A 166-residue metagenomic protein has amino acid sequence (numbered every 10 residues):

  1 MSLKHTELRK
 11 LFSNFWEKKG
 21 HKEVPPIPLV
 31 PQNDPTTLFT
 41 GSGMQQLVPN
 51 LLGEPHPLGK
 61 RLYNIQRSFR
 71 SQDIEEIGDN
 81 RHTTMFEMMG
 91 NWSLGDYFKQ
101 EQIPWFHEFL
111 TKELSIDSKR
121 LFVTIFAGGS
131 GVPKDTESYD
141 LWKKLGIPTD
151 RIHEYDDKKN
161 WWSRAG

Functional and structural regions predicted by a protein language model:
M1-G166: Structured aminoacyl-transfer and RNA-binding surfaces used for tRNA recognition/handling in the translation apparatus
